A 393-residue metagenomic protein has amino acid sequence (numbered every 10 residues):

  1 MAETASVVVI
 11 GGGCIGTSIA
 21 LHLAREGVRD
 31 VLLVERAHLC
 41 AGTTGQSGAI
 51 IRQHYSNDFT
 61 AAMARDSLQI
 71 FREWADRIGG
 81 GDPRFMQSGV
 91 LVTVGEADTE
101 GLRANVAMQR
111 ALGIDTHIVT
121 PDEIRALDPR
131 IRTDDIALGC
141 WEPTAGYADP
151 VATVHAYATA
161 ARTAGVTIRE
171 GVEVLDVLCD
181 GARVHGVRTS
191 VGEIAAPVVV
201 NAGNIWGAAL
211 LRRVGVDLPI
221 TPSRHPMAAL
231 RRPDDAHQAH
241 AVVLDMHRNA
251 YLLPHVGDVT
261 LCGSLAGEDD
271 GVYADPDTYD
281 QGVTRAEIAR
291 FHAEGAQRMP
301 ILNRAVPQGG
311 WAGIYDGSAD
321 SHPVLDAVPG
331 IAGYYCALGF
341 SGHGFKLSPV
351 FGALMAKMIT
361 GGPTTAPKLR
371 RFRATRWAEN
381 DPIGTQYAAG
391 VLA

Functional and structural regions predicted by a protein language model:
A2-I15, L32: Beta1/beta-strand and adjacent pyrophosphate-binding region of the FAD-binding site in flavoprotein oxidoreductases
E3-A5, R188-V198: Core beta-strand elements of the Rossmann-like FAD/NAD(P) dinucleotide-binding domain in flavoenzyme oxidoreductases
A24-T44: Glycine-rich FAD pyrophosphate-binding loop
A49-L127, N249-Y251, A286: Dinucleotide-binding Rossmann-like beta1-alpha1 core, especially the glycine-rich loop that anchors the ADP
I70-E73, T93-A164, R169-E170, D176-R183 (+1 more regions): Flavin (FAD/FMN) cofactor-binding and adjacent substrate-gating region of FAD-dependent oxidoreductase domains
E193-A239: Central helical "cap/lid" subdomain
D217-P219, R232-G333: Active-site lid/adjacent beta-loop-alpha segment flanking the redox-cofactor pocket in flavoenzymes
R290-A393: C-terminal catalytic lobe of FAD-dependent flavoproteins
